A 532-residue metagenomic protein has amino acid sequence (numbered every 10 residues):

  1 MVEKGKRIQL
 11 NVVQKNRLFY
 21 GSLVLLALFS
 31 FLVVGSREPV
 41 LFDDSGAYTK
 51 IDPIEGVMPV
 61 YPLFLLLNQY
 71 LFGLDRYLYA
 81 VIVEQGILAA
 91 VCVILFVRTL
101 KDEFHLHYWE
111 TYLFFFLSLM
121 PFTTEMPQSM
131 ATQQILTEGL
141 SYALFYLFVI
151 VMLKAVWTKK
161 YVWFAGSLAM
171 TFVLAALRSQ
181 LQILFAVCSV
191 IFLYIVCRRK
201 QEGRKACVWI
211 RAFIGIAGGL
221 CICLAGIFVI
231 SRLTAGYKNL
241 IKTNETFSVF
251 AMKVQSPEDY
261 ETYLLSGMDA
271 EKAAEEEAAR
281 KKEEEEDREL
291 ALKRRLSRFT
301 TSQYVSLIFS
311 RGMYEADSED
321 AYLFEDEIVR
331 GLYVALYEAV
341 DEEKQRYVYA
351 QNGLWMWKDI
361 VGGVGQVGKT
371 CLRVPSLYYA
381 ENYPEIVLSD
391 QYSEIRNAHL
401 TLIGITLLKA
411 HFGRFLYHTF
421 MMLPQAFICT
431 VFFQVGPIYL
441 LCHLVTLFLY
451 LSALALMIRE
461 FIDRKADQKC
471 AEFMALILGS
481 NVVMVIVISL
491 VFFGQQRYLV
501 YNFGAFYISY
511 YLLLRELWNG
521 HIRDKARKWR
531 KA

Functional and structural regions predicted by a protein language model:
V34-T49, P53-R76, S393-N397, F412 (+1 more regions): Extracytoplasmic catalytic/substrate-binding loops of multi-pass membrane glycan-assembly enzymes
L41, A47, A212-E385: Juxtamembrane membrane-water interface segments immediately following transmembrane helices in multi-pass
P59-P62, L78, I82, F115-S141 (+3 more regions): Aromatic- and kink-enriched transmembrane "portal" helix at the membrane-lumen/periplasm boundary that abuts
R76-L88, V387-V482: Membrane-interface anchor segments at the N-terminal boundary of transmembrane helices in multi-pass membrane enzymes
V83-L106, A143-V151, S452-A455: Transmembrane-helix motifs of polytopic, lipid-linked glycan transferases
F96-T124, Y142, V162: Transmembrane-helix signature of polytopic, membrane-embedded enzymes that assemble or transfer cell-envelope glycans
Y146-W163: Membrane-interface transmembrane helices that cradle and orient dolichyl/undecaprenyl
F164-R178, G219-I227: Membrane-interface alpha helices of multi-pass inner-membrane proteins
